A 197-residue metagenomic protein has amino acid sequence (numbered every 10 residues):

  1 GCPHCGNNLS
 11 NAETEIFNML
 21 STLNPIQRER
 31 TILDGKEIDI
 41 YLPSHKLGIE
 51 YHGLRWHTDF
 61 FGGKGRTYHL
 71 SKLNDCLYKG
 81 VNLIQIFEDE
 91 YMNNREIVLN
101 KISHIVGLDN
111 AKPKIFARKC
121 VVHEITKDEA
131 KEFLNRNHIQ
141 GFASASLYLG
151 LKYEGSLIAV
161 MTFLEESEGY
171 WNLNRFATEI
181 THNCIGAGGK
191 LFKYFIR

Functional and structural regions predicted by a protein language model:
C2-L147, W171-A177, H182-R197: Nucleic-acid endo/exonuclease domains
L42, L151-Y153, E165: Conserved hydrophobic "DFG−1" position in protein kinase catalytic cores
F133, G150-S156: Compact, aliphatic and Gly/Pro-tolerant "microcore" segments centered on a short helix or tight beta-hairpin and their
L147-G150, V160: Short hydrophobic/aromatic beta-strand element in the GNAT-like acyltransferase core that lines or flanks the acyl-donor
G155-E166, W171-N172: Conserved beta-strand in the GNAT
